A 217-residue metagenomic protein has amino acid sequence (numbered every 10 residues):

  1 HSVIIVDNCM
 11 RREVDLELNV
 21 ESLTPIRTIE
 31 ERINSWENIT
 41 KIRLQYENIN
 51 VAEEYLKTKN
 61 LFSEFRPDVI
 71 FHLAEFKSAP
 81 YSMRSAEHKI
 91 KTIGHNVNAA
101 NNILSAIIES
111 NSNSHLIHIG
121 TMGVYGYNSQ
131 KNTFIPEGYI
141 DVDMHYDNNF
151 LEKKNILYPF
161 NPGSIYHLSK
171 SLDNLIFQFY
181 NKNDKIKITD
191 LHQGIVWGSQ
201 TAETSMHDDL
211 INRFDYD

Functional and structural regions predicted by a protein language model:
H1-S199: N-terminal Rossmann-like NAD(P)+-binding domain of SDR-like oxidoreductases, especially those catalyzing
E203-D217: SDR active-site lid
